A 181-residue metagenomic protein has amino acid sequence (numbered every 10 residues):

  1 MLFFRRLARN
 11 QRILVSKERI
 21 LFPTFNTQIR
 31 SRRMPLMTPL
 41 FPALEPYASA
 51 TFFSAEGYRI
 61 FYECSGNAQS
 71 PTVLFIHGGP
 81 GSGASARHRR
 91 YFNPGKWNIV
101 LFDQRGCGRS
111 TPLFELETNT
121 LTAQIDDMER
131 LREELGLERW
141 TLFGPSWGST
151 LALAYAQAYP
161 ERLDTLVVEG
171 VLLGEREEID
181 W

Functional and structural regions predicted by a protein language model:
F3-F4, F22-F25: Aromatic (phenylalanine/tyrosine) cluster motif
R9-R12, K17-R19, Q28: Charged/polar low-complexity intrinsically disordered segments
P39-R59: N-terminal cap/lid segment of alpha/beta-hydrolase-fold proteins
S54-P112: Conserved HGGG/HGGXW glycine-rich cap/lid loop of the alpha/beta-hydrolase fold
L113-Q124, E177-W181: Catalytic nucleophile-loop/oxyanion-hole region of alpha/beta-hydrolase and closely related hydrolase-like folds
A123-W140: Conserved acidic catalytic loop of the alpha/beta-hydrolase fold
E138-E177: Conserved hydrolase catalytic core segment
